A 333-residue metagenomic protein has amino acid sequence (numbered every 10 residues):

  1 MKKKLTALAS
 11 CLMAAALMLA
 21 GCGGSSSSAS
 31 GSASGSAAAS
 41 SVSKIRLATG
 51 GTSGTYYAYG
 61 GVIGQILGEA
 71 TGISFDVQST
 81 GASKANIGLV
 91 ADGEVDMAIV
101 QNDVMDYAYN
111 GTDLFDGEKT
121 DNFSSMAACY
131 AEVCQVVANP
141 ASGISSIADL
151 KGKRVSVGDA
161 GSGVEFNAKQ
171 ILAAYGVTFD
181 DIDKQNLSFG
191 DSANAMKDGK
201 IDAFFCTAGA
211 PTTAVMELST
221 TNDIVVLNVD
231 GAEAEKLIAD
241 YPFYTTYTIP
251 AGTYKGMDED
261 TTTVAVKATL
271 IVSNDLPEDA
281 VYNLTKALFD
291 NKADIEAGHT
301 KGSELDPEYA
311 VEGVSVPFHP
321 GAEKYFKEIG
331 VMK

Functional and structural regions predicted by a protein language model:
M1-I45: Short, low-complexity disordered leader/linker segments with a strong preference for bacterial N-terminal type II
V42, G72, A82-A85, D92 (+4 more regions): Extracytoplasmic
K44-A70, S74-F75, E132-D198, V316 (+1 more regions): Bilobed "Venus flytrap"/periplasmic-binding protein-like clamshell domains and structurally analogous long
T55-A91, M97, M257-D258: Extracytoplasmic small-molecule ligand-binding "clamshell" domains of the periplasmic binding protein/Venus flytrap
E69, L187, D191, D198 (+3 more regions): An extracytoplasmic/periplasmic, membrane-proximal ligand-sensing/linker region
N102-V104, G111-D116, D121, S142 (+1 more regions): Pocket-lining segment of extracytoplasmic ligand-binding domains
P140-I147, L276-D279, M332: Short helix-loop capping/hinge motifs at secondary-structure junctions, enriched in acidic/polar residues
K153-Q170, F243-V314: Ligand-binding clefts/hinges and TM-proximal coupling segments of bilobed small-molecule sensing domains
